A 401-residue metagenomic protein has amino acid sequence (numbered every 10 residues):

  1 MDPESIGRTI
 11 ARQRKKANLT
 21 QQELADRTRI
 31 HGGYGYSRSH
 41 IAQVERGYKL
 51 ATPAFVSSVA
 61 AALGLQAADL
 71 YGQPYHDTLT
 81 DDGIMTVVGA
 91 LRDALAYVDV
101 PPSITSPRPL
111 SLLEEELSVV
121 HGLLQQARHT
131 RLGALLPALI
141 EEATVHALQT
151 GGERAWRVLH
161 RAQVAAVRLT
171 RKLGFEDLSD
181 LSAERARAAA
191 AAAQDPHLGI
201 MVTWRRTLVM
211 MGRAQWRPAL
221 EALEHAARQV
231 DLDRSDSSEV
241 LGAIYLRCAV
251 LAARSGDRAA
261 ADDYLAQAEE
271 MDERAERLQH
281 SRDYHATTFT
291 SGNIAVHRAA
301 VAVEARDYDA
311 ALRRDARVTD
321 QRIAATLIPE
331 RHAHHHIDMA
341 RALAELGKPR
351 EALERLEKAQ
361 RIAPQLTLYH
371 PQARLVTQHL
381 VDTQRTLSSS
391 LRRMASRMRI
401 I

Functional and structural regions predicted by a protein language model:
M1-L19, D26: A short, Lys/Arg-rich alpha-helix, primarily the initiator
Q13, R27, V44, Q73: Residues in the recognition helix of alpha-helical DNA-binding motifs
N18-Q43, K49: Short alpha-helical DNA-recognition segment
G32, D69-G72, I104: Intrinsically disordered, low-complexity protein-interaction/activation regions
Y48, T52-D69: DNA major-groove recognition helix of helix-turn-helix/homeodomain DNA-binding modules
G72-V100: Short, charged recognition helix plus adjacent turn of helix-turn-helix-like nucleic-acid-binding domains
T105-L117, H121-I401: Conserved binding/catalytic microenvironments
